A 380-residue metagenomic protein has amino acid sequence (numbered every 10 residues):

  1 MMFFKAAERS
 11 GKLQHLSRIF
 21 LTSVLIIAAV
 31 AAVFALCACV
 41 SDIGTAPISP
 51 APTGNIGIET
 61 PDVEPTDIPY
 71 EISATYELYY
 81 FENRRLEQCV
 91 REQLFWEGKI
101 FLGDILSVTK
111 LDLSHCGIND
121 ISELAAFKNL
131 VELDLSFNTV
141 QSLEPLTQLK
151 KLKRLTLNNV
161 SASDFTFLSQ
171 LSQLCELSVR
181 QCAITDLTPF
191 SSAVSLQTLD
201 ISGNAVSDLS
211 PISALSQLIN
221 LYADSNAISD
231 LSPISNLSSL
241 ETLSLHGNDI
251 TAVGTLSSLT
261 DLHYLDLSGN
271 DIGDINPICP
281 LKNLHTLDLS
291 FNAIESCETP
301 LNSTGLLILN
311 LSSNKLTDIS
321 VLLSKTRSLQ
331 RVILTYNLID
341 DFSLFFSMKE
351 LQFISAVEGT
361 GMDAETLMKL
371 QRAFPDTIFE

Functional and structural regions predicted by a protein language model:
M1-N55: Gram-positive cell-envelope targeting signals
K5, K12, C39-S41, R91 (+4 more regions): Residue-level detector of bioactive/disordered segments in secreted/extracellular proteins and virion assembly
L16-I19, D42-T45, P50, G57 (+6 more regions): Low-complexity intrinsically disordered segments
R18, L25-I26, C39-D42, P47 (+11 more regions): Generic short N-terminal amphipathic or hydrophobic helices
C39-E132, P145, D164-F167, S172 (+4 more regions): N-terminal capping/linker segments that flank leucine-rich repeat
K110-N119, N129-Q141, K151-S163, Q173-I184 (+10 more regions): Concave beta-strand-loop units of leucine-rich repeat
I121-L124, L143-L146, S163-L168, L187-F190 (+8 more regions): Canonical leucine-rich repeat
K325-T326, F345-K349: Short, conserved loop/helix-junction motifs that constitute active-site signature segments in enzyme catalytic cores
